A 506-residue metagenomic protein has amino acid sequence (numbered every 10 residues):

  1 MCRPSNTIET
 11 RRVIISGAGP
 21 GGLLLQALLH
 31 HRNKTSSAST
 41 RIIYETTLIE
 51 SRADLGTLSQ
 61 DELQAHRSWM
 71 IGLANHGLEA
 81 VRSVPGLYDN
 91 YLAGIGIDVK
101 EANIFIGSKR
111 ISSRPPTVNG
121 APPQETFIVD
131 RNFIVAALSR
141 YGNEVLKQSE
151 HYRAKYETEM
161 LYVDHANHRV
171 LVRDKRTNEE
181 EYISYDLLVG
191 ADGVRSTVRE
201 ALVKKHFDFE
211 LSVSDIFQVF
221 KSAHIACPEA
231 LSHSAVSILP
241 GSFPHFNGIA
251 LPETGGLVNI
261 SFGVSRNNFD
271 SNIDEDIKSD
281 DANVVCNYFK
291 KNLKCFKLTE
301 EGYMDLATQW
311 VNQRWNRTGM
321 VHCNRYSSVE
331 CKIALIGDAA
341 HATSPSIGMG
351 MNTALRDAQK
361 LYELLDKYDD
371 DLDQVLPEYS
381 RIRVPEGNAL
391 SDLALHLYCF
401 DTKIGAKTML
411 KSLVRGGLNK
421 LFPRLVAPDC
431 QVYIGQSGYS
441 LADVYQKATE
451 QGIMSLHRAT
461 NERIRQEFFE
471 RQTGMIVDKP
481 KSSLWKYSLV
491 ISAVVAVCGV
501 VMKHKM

Functional and structural regions predicted by a protein language model:
R3, I8-R12, S68, A74-E210 (+1 more regions): Conserved N-terminal helical subregion
R12-I14, E45, K332: Residues that mark the start of a beta-strand
S16, H30-H66: Glycine-rich FAD pyrophosphate-binding loop
A18-A27, G190, A223, R314-H396 (+1 more regions): Conserved mid-domain beta->alpha element of the FAD-binding
G21, D54, R195: Conserved Rossmann-like nucleotide-cofactor binding loop
L92-I97, R153, K291-V311, D369-E378 (+1 more regions): Acidic/histidine metal-binding catalytic segments
R169-W315, C323, S327: Conserved FAD-binding catalytic core of PHBH/FMO-like flavoproteins
E363-S492, G499-M506: C-terminal helical "tail/cap" subdomain of flavin- and related membrane-associated enzymes
